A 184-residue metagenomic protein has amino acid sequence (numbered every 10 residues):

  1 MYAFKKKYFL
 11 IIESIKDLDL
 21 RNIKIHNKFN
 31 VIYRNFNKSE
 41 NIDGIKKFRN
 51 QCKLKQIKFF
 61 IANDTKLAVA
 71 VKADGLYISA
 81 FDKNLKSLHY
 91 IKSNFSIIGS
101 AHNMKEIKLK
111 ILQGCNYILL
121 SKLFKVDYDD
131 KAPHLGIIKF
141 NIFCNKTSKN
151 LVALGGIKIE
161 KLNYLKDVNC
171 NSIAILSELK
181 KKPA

Functional and structural regions predicted by a protein language model:
K6-I12, F29-Y33, F59-I61, L76-I78 (+4 more regions): Hydrophobic faces of well-ordered beta-strands that scaffold small-molecule active sites in alpha/beta enzyme cores
I11-K24, N63-K66, H102-L109, K158-N163: Short, acidic/polar
D17, N27-I91: N-terminal active-site wall of soluble small-molecule enzyme domains
H26, V71, Q113, K146 (+1 more regions): Structural motif
V31, A68, K110, I118 (+3 more regions): Conserved, mostly hydrophobic/aromatic
G44-F60, K83, S87-N103, P133-G156: Alpha-helix-loop-beta-strand connector modules within alpha/beta enzyme cores
L76-L88, Y117-H134, G156-A184: Glycine-rich phosphate-binding active-site loops on the catalytic face of alpha/beta enzymes
N94-D127, A132: Internal catalytic-core helix/loop-beta-alpha segment that presents or stabilizes conserved functional determinants
